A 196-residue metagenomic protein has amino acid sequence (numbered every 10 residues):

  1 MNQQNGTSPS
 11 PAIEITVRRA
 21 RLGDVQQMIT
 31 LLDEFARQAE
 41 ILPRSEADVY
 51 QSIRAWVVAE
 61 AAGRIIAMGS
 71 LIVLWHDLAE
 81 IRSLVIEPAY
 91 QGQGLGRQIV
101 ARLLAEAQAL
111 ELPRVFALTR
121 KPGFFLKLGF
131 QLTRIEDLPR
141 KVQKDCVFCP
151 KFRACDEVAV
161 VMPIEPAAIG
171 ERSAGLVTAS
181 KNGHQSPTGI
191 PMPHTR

Functional and structural regions predicted by a protein language model:
N2-P43, E60, E157-A159, P166-R196: Short amphipathic alpha-helix that is part of the acyltransferase structural core
T16, A109-V115: Short active-site oxyanion
D48-A62, E80, R153-A154: A short helix-loop-beta-strand connector motif used in the catalytic cores of GNAT acetyltransferases and, in some
V58, R64-V73, D77-V85: Conserved beta-strand in the GNAT
L84-Q91, R120-K121: A short, internal acetyl-CoA/4′-phosphopantetheine-binding micro-motif in the GNAT/acyltransferase core
G92-A107, A117: Conserved acetyl-CoA-binding loop-helix of GNAT-fold acetyltransferases
P113, T119-V147, K151: Conserved active-site alpha-helix within GNAT-family acetyltransferase domains
